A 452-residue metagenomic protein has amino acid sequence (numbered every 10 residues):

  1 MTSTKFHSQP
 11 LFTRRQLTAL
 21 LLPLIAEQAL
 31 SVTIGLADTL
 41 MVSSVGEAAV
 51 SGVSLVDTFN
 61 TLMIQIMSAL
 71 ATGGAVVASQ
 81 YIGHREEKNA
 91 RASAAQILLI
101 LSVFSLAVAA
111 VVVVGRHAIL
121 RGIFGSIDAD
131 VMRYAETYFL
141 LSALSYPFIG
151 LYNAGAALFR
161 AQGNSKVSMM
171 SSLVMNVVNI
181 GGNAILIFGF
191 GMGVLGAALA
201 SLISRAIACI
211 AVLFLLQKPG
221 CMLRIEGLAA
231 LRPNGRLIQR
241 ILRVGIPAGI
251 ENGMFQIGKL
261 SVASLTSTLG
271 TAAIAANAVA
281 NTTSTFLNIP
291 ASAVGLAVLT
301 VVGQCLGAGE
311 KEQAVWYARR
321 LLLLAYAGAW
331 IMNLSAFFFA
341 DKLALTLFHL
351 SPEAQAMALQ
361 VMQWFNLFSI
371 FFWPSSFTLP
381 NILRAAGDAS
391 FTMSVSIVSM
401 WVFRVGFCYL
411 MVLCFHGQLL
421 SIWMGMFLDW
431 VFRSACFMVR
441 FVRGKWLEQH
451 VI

Functional and structural regions predicted by a protein language model:
M1-L24, A78-S145, G189-I246, V302-F368 (+1 more regions): Short alpha-helical transmembrane segments in multi-pass integral membrane proteins
S8-L40, S44-V45, T61-G73, S105-A109 (+4 more regions): N-terminal transmembrane alpha-helices
A19-G35, L141, M175, S204-A208 (+3 more regions): Transmembrane helical elements of multi-pass membrane transporters/channels
A29-S51, L120-A129, I185-V194, G253-F286 (+3 more regions): Helix-terminus/linker motif at the lipid-water interface of multi-pass membrane proteins
E47-T58, A135, F139, A198 (+3 more regions): Small-residue hotspots at the loop-to-helix junctions and early N-terminal turns of transmembrane alpha-helices
V50-A110, I149-S168, I274-A340, W373-V395: Small-residue-rich hydrophobic transmembrane alpha-helices
L62-Q65, N179-N183, C209-L213, F286-I289 (+3 more regions): Hydrophobic transmembrane alpha-helices of multi-pass small-molecule transporters
A71, L141-R160, S168-N176, A197-V212 (+5 more regions): Short runs within selected transmembrane alpha-helices of multi-pass transporters and secretion channels
